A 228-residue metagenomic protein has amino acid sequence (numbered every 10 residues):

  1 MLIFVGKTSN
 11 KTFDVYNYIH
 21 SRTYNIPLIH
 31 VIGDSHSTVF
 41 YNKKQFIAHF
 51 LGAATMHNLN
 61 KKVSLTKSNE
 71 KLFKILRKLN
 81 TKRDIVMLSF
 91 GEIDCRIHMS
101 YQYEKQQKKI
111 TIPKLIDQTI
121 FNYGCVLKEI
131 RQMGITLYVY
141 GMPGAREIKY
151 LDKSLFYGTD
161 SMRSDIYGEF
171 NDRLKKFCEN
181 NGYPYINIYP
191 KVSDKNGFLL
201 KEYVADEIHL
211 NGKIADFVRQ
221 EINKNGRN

Functional and structural regions predicted by a protein language model:
L2-T66, I75-K82: Serine-esterase "nucleophile elbow" of acetyl-processing enzymes
M56-T66, C95-F121, F156-D165: Surface-exposed cleft-lining segments at the edges of enzyme active sites
F73-K114, G144-A145: Oxyanion-hole/transition-state-stabilizing segment in secreted/luminal serine hydrolases and related acyltransferases
G91-I93, L127-S164: Active-site segments of SGNH/GDSL-like serine hydrolases that catalyze O-acetyl group transfer/hydrolysis on lipids
F121-V139, F170-N187: A structural motif corresponding to the C-terminal end of an alpha-helix and its immediate exit/capping segment
G141-P143, G182-F198: Acidic carboxylate-rich catalytic motifs and surrounding loops in phosphoryl-/glycosyl-chemistry enzymes
E147-I188, A215: Substrate-gating cap/lid alpha-helix
D172-K175, P184, L200-N228: Histidine-centered active-site loop/cap adjacent to the catalytic His in serine esterases/O-acetyl transfer systems
